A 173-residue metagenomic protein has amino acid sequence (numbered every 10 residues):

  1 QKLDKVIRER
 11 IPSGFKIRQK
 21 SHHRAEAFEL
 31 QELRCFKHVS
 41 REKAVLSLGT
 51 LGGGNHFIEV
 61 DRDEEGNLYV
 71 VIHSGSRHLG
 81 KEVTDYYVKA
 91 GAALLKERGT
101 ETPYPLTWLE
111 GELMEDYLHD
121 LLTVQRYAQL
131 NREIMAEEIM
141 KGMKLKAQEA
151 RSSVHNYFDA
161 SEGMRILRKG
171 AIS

Functional and structural regions predicted by a protein language model:
Q1-F15, C35-L46, T50-S173: Domain-length cofactor-binding catalytic modules of enzymes
K16-Q31: Short, glycine/charge-rich beta-strand/loop segments that flank catalytic centers and engage negatively charged groups
